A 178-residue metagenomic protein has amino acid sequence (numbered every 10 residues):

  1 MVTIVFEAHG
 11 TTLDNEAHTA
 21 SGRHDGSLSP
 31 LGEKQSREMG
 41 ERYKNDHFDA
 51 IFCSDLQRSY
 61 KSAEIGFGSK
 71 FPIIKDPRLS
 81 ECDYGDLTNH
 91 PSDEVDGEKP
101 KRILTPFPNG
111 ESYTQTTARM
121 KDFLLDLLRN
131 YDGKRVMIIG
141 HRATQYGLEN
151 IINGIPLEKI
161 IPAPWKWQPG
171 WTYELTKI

Functional and structural regions predicted by a protein language model:
V2, E7-K70, E111-T114: Active-site-proximal alpha-helix that buttresses catalytic centers in soluble enzyme cores
I4, K134-R142: Generic beta-sheet signal
V5, I74-D76, E174: General small-molecule cofactor/ligand-binding pocket signal
T12, T144-Q145: Short active-site segment of divalent metal-dependent hydrolases/proteases that encodes the spacing between
K44-H47, L127-K134: Glycine-rich phosphate-binding loop signature in dinucleotide/nucleotide-binding domains
C53-S54, A118, I139-G140: Short beta-strand scaffold positions
G66-K121, I161: Phosphate-handling substructures
N153-I178: Domain-level recognition of soluble alpha/beta enzyme cores, biased toward histidine phosphatases/phosphomutases
